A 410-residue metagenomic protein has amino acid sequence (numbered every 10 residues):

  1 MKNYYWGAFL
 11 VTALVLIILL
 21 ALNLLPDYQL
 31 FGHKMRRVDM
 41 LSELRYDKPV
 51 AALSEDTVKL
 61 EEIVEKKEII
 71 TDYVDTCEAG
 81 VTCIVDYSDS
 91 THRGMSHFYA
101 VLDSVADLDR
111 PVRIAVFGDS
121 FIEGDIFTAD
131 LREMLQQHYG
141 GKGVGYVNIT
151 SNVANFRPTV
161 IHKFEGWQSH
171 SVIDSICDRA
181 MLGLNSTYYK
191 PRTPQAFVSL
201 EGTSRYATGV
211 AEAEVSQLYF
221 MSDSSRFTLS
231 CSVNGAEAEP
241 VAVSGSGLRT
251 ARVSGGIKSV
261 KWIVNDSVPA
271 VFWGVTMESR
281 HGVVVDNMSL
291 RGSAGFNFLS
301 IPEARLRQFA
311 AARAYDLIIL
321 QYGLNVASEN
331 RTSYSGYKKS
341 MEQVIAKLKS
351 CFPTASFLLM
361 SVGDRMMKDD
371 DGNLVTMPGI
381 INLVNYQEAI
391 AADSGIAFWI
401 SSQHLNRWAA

Functional and structural regions predicted by a protein language model:
M1-A52, Y188-Q217, M221-E237, V268 (+1 more regions): Alpha-helical cap/lid subdomain in secreted, periplasmic, or secretory-pathway luminal O-acyl-processing enzymes
D27, D39, D47, D56 (+16 more regions): Acidic-enriched, low-complexity/disordered segments with a strong bias for Aspartate over Glutamate
R45-V116, H170, L182-P194: Membrane/wall-proximal cationic-aromatic binding patches
Y73-C77, I176-M181, S279-G282, Q321: A broad, low-specificity signal for short, low-complexity segments enriched in glycine/proline and polar/charged
D86-Q168, R205-R291, F296, P302-A314: Serine-esterase "nucleophile elbow" of acetyl-processing enzymes
F156-Y206: Preference for solvent-exposed, low-hydrophobicity sequence contexts
